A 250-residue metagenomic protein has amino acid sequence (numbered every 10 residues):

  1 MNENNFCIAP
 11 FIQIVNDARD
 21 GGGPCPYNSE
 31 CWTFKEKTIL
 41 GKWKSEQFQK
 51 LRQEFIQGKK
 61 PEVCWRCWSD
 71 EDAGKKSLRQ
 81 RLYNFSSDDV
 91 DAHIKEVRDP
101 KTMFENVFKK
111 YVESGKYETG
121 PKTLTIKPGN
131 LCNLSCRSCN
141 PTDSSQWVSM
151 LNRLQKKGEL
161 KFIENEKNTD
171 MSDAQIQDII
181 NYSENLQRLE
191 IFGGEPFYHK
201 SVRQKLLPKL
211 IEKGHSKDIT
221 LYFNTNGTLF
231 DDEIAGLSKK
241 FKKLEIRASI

Functional and structural regions predicted by a protein language model:
M1-D99: Accessory C-terminal segments flanking Radical SAM cores
F11, C25-Y27, K76-L78, C136-N140 (+2 more regions): A short acidic (Asp/Glu
F11-G22, S114-T142, Q187-E190: N-terminal pre-triad scaffold of radical SAM enzymes
W68-D70, C139-S145: Detector for the c-type heme attachment site
K75-K122, C132-L134, L154-Q155: Recognition helices and adjacent regulatory flanks at domain boundaries
P100-K116, T169-I180, T228-F230: A Trp-anchored, charged/polar loop motif used as the substrate-binding/catalytic surface of acyl/ester-handling
P121-L131, T142-M171, E184-R203, K213-D231 (+1 more regions): Core AdoMet radical
I176-Y182, L207-G214, G236-K239: Leucine-rich repeat
